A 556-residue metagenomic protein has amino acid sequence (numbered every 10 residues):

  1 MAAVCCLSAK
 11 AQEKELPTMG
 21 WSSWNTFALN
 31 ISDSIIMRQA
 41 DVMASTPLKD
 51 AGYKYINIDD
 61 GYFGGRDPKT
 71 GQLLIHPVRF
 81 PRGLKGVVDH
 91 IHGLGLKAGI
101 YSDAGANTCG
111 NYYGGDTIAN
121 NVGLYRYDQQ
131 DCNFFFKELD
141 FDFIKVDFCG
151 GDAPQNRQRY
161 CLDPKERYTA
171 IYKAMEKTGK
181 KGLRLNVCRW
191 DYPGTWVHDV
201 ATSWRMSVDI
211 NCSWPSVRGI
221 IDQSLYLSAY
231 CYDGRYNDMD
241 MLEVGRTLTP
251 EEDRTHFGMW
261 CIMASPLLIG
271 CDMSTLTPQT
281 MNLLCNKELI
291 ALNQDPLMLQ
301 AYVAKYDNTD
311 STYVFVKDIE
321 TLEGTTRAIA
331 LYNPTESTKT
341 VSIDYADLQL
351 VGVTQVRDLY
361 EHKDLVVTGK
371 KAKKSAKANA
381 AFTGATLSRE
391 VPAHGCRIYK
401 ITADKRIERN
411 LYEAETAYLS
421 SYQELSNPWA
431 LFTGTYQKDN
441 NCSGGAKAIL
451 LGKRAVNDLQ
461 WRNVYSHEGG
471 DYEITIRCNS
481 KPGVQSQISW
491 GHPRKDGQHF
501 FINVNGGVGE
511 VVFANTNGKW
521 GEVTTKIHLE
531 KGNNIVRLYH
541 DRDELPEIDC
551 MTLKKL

Functional and structural regions predicted by a protein language model:
M1-Q12: Bacterial Sec-dependent N-terminal signal peptides
P17-S23, G52-D59, K97-S102, D142-D147 (+6 more regions): Structural recognition of the beta-strand scaffold that forms the well-ordered cores of secreted hydrolase catalytic
I35, Q39, M43-N156: Aromatic-lined carbohydrate-binding/catalytic grooves of carbohydrate-active enzymes
N121, Q130, K177, K181-D272: Glycan-recognition surfaces
D233-G234, D238-T309, G395-R409: Aromatic- and carboxylate-lined catalytic core of secreted/periplasmic carbohydrate-active enzymes
W260-M263, L268-G270, N308-L350, H394 (+2 more regions): Carbohydrate-binding surface patches
K339, L348-L359, K377-N379, A385-L556: Extracytoplasmic
